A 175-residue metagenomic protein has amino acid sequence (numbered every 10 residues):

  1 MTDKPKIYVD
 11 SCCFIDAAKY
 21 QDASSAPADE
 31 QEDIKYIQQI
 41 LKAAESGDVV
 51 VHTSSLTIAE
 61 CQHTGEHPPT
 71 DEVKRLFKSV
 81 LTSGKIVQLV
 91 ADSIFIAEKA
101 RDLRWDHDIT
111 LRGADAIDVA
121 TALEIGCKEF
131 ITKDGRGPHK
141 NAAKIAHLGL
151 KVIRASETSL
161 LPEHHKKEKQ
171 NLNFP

Functional and structural regions predicted by a protein language model:
M1-K6, Q21-Q31, A43, L123-P175: Acidic, PIN/NYN-like endoribonuclease modules and their adjacent C-terminal/linker elements
M1-T53, E66-R75, Q170-P175: Short, well-structured N-terminal submotif of metal-dependent ribonuclease cores
S11, S55, R112-V119: Conserved glycosyltransferase catalytic-site signature
C13-D16, I40, T53, T57 (+4 more regions): Anionic, Ser/Thr-rich low-complexity intrinsically disordered regions
P27-E30, D106-L111: Short, flexible loop segments at the rims of nucleotide/cofactor-binding pockets, characterized by
G47-V51, K85-Q88, G126-E129: Short active-site oxyanion
L56, T82-H107: Acidic catalytic patch
A59-Q62, V119-L123: Short, hydrophobic alpha-helix immediately C-terminal to the catalytic nucleophile
